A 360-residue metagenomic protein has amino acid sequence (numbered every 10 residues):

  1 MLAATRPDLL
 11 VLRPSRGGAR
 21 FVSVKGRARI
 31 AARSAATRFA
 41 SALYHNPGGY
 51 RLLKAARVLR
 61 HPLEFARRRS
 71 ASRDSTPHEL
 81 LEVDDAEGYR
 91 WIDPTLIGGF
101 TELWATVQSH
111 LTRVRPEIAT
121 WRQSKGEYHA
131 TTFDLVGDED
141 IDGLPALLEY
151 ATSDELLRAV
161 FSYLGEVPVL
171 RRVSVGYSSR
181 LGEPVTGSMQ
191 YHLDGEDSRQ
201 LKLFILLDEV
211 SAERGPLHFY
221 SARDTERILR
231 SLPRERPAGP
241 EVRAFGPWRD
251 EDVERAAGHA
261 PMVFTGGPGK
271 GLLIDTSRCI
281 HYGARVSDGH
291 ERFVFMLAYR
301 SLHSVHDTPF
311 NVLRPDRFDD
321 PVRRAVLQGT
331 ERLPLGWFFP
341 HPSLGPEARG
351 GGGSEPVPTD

Functional and structural regions predicted by a protein language model:
L2-R57: N-terminal membrane-anchoring alpha-helices
L2-T5, L9-F21, A105-T106, P233-R234 (+1 more regions): Non-heme Fe(II)/2-oxoglutarate
T37-M189: Non-heme Fe(II)-dependent double-stranded beta-helix
E166-R171, L193-E196, L207-P216, S221-D224: Active-site region of the double-stranded beta-helix
S179, Y220-R227, Y299-S304: Short edge-strand/loop segments of extracellular domains
S188-G195, C279-G283: Histidine-centered catalytic micro-motifs
E196-A212, T265-G266, L273, A298-S301: Short, conserved beta-strand element in jelly-roll/cupin
E213-C279: Double-stranded beta-helix
